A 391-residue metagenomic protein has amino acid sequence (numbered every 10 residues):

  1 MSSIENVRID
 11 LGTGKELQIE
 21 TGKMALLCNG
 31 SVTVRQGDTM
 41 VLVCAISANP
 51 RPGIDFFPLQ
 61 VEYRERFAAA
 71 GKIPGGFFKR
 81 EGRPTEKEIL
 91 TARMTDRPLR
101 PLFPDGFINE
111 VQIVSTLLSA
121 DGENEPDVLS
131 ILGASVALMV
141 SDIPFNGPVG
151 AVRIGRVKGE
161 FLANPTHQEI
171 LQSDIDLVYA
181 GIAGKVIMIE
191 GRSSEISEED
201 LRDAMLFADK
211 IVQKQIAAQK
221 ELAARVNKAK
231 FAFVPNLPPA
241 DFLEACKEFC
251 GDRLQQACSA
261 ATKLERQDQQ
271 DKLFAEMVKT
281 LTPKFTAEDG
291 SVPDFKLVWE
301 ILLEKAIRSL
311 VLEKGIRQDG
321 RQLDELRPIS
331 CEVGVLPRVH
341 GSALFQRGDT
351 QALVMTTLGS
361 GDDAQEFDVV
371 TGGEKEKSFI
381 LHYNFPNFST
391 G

Functional and structural regions predicted by a protein language model:
M1-A48, G53, V234-E374: Extended amphipathic alpha-helical scaffolds
S2-E20, T116-L117, D121-P126, G150-G155 (+3 more regions): Conserved mixed alpha/beta core segments that line enzyme active sites in large multi-domain catalysts
S2-R8, G12-G14, N29, M40 (+11 more regions): Alpha/propeptide regions of enzymes that mature by internal proteolysis
G22, L27-S31, Q112, G147-A151 (+1 more regions): Gly/Lys-enriched N-terminal cap/neck module of very large, oligomeric protein machines
G22, P50, G122, I143-G147 (+1 more regions): Single-stranded nucleic-acid-binding OB-fold domains
C28-Q112, L117-N124, A183, E190 (+2 more regions): Glycine-rich, flexible beta-strand/loop modules in the N-terminal catalytic cores of phosphate-handling
D142-A261: Mobile "lid/hinge" segments at catalytic clefts and subdomain interfaces of large enzymes
